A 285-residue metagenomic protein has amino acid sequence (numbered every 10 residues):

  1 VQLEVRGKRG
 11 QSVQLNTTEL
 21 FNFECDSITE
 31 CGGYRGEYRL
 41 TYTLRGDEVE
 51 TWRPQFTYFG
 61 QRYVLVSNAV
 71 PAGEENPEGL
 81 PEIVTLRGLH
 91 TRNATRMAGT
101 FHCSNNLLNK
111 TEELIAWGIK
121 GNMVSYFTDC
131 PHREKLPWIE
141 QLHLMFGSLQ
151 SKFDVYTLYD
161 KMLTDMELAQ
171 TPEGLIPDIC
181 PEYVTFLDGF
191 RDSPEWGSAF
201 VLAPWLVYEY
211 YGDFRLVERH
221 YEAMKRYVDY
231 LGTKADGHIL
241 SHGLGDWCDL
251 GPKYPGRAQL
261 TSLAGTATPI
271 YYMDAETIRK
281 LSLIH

Functional and structural regions predicted by a protein language model:
V1-H132, E140-Q141, T157-D160, E173 (+3 more regions): Extracellular/oxidizing-compartment recognition motifs
L3, I115, M145, M166 (+2 more regions): Conserved hydrophobic/aromatic pocket- or pore-lining residues that grip, position, or stack substrates in active sites
N22-E37, Y156-G256: Helix-terminus loop motifs that line ligand-binding clefts
P54, F127-I139, V184-G197, K253-I270: Solvent-exposed loop and edge beta-strand segments that line ligand/cofactor-binding and catalytic clefts
M97-S104, G147-Q150, T261: Second-shell loop/turn segments in exported
A116, K120-V124, H143, T164-E167 (+2 more regions): Amphipathic, well-packed alpha-helical segments that form the structural scaffold of globular domains
I139-Q150, Y156-K161, P194-L206, A264-K280: Well-ordered alpha-helical segments within folded domains of soluble proteins
I284-H285: Conserved small/polar residues in nucleotide/adenosyl-binding loops
